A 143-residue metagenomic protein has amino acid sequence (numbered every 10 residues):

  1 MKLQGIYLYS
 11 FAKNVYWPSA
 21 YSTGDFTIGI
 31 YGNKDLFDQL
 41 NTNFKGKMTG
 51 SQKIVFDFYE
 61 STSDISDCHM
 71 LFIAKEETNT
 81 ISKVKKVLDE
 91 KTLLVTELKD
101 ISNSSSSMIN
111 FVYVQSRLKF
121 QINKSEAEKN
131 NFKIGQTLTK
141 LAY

Functional and structural regions predicted by a protein language model:
M1-Y143: Short hydrophobic alpha-helices and adjacent helix-cap/hinge residues
